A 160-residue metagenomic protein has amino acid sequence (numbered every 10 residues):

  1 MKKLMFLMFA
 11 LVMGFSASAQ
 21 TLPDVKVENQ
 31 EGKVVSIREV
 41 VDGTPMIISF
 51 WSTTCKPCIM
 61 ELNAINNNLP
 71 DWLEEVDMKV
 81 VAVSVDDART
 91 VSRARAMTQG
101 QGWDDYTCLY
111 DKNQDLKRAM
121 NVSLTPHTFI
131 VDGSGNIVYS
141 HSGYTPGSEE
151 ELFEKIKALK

Functional and structural regions predicted by a protein language model:
L4-F15: Sec-dependent N-terminal signal peptides
A19-Q20, K33: Boundary of Sec targeting at the N-terminus
V25-P45: A short beta-strand-turn-helix
G43-M46, W51-T54, L124: Short pre-active-site segment immediately N-terminal to redox-active cysteine/selenocysteine motifs in thiol-based
I47-I48, V80, T128: Hydrophobic beta-strand anchors of alpha/beta hydrolase catalytic cores
I59-Q101, N113-R118: Structural microenvironment flanking redox-active thiols in thiol-disulfide oxidoreductases
M97-V131: Short, internal strand/loop/helix patches that form the active-site neighborhood or redox-interaction surface
I130-K160: Thiol-/selenol-based redox modules, centered on thioredoxin-like and closely related oxidoreductase domains
